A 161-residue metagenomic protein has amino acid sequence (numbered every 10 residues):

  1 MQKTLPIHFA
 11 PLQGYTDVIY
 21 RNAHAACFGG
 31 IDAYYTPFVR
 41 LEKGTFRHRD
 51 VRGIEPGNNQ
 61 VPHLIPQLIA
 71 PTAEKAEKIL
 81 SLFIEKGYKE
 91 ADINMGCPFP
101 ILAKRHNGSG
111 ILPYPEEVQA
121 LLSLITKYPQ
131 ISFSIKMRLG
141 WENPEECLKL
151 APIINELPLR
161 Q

Functional and structural regions predicted by a protein language model:
M1, E55-N58, I125: Short secondary-structure boundary/capping segments
M1-Q13: N-terminal/domain-start segments enriched in small and hydrophobic, helix-friendly residues, covering either
I7-A10, Y34-T36, L64-L68, A91-I93 (+1 more regions): Hydrophobic faces of well-ordered beta-strands that scaffold small-molecule active sites in alpha/beta enzyme cores
L12-E85: Glycine-rich, positively charged N-terminal anion/phosphate-binding segment
N22-G29, E77-A91, M95-R105, E116-Q161: Alpha/beta enzyme core
R40-K43, A70-A73, G96-S109: Conserved radical SAM core fold
D50-E55, S109-I111, A151-P152: Short, hinge-like loop/turn segments at secondary-structure boundaries
